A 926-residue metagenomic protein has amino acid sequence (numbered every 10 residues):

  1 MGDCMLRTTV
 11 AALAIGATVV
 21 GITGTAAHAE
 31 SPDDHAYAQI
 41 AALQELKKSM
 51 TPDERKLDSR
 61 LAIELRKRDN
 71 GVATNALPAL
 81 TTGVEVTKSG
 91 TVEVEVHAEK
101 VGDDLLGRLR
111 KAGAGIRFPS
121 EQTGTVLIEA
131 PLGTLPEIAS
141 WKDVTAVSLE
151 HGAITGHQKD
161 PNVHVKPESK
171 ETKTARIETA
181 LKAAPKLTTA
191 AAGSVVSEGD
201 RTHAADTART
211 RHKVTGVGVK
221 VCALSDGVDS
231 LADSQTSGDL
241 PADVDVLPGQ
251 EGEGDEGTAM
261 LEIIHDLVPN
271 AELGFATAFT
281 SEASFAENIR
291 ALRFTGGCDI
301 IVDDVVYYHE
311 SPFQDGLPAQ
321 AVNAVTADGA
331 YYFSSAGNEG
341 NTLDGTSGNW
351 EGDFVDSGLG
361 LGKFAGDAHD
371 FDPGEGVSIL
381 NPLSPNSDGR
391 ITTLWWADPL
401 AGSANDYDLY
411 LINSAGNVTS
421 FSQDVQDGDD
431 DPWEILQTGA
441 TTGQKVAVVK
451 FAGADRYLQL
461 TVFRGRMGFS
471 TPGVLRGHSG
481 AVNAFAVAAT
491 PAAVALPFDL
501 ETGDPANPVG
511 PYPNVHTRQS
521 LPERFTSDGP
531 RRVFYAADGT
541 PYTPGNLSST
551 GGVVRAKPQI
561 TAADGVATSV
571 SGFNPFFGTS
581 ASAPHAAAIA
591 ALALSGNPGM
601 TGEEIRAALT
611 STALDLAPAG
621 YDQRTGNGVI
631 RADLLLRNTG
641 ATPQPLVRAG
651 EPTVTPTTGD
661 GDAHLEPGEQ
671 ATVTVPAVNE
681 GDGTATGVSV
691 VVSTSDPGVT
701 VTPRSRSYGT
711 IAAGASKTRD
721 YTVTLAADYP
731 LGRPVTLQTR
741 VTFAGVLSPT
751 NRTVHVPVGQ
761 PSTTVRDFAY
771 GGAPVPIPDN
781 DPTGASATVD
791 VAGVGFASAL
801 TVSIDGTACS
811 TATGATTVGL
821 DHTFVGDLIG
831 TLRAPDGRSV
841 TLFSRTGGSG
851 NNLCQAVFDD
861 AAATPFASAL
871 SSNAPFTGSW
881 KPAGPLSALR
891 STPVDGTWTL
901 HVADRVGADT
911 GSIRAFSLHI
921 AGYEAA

Functional and structural regions predicted by a protein language model:
G2-G254, A259-D266, E272, A291 (+3 more regions): Autoinhibitory N-terminal propeptides
G83-V84, D299, A330, I560 (+2 more regions): C-terminal subdomain of the subtilisin-like protease fold in secreted/lumenal serine endopeptidases
D226-H309, L400-A401, L409-A415, P491-A493 (+1 more regions): Subtilisin-like peptidase catalytic core
G348-D408, I412-E434, T438-Q444, V448-A452 (+2 more regions): Extracellular S/T/G-rich loop segment that most often corresponds to the catalytic His/Ser-adjacent loop
G428, T625, V754-A926: Loop and turn regions of beta-sandwich accessory domains that flank beta-strands and are enriched in small/polar
G668-G683: Short beta-strand elements of extracellular/lumenal beta-sandwich folds
T700-L731: Intrinsically disordered, low-complexity Pro/Gly/Ser/Thr-rich segments with frequent PxxP/GP/PP motifs and embedded
T724-P761: Terminal connector regions
